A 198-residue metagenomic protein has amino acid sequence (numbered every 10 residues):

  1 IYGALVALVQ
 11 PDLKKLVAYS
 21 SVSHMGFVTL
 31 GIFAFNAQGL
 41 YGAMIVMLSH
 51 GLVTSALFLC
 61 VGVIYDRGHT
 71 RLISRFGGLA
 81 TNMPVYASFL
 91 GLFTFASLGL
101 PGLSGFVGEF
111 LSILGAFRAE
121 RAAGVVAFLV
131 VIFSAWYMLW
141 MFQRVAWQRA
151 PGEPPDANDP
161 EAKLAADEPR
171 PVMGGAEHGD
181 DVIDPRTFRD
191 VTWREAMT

Functional and structural regions predicted by a protein language model:
I1-R149, A157, A162: Hydrophobic transmembrane alpha-helices and their helix-loop junctions in integral membrane proteins
M83-Y86, W140-T198: Cytoplasmic/organellar membrane-interface segments at the starts of transmembrane helices in multi-pass inner-membrane
